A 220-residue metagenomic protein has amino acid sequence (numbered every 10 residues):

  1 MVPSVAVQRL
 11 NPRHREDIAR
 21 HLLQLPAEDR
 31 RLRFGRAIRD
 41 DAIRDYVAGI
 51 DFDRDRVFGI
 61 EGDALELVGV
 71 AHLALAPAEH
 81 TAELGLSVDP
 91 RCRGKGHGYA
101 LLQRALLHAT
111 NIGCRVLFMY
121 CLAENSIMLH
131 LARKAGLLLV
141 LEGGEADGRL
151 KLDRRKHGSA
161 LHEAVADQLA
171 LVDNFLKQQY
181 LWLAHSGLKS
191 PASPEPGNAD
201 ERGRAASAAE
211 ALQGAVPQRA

Functional and structural regions predicted by a protein language model:
M1-P3, Y120-A220: Terminal substrate-recognition subdomain of acyl/acetyltransferases
V5-D17: A short beta-loop-alpha structural element at the N-terminal edge of CoA-dependent acyl/N-acetyltransferase catalytic
Q24, L32-T81, D89: Acetyl-CoA-dependent GNAT
P26-R31, L106: Short strand-loop-strand
E61, G85-G94, L122: A short, internal acetyl-CoA/4′-phosphopantetheine-binding micro-motif in the GNAT/acyltransferase core
L75-L84, R93, E142-G144: A conserved beta-turn-beta hairpin within the catalytic core of GNAT-like acetyltransferases that forms part
V88, G94-A109, V116, H130 (+1 more regions): Conserved acetyl-CoA-binding loop-helix of GNAT-fold acetyltransferases
